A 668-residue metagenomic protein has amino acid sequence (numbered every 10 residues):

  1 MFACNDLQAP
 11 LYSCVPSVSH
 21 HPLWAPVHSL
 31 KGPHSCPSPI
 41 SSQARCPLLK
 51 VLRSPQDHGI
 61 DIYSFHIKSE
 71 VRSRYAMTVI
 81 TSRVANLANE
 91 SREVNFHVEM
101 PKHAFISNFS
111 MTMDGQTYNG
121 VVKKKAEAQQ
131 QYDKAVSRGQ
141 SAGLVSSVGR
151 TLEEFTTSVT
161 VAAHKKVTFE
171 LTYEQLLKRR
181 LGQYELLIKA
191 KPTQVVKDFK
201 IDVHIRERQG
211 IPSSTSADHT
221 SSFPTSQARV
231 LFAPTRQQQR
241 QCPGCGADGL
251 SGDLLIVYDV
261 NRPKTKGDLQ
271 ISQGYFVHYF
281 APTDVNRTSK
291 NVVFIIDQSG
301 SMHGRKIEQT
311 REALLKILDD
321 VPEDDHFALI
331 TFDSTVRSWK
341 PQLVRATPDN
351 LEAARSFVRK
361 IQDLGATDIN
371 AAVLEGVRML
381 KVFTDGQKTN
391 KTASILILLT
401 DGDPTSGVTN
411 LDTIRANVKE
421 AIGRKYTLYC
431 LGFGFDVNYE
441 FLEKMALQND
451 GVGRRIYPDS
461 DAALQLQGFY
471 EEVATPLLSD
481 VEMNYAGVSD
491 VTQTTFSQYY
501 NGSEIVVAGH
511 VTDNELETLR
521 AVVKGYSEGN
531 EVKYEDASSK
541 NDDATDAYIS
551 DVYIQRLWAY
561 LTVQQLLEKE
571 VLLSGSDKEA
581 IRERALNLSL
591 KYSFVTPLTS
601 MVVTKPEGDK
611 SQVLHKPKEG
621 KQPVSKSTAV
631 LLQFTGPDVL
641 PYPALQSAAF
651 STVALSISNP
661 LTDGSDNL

Functional and structural regions predicted by a protein language model:
M1-K68, R138, I395, T405 (+7 more regions): Pro/Ser/Thr/Gly-rich intrinsically disordered low-complexity regions
I67-M77, V84-N86, T160-K166, Q498-Y500: Short, solvent-exposed beta-strand/turn "edge" segments of beta-rich domains on protein surfaces
R74-T78, L87-V94, I106-N108: Exported/extracytosolic protein signature
R83-E90, V98-M100: Asparagine-centered strand-capping/turn motif at beta-strand->loop junctions
N108-L152, S158-A163, E170-I295, D459-S460 (+1 more regions): An acidic, Ser/Thr-enriched
D284-R345, N370-E375, K388-T400, P404 (+2 more regions): Von Willebrand factor
E323-F327, T367, K391-S394, I422-Y429 (+2 more regions): Loop/turn elements at helix/coil->beta-strand transitions in domains of secreted/extracellular proteins
G402-Q448, V452-I456, D461-Q467: VWA/integrin I-like adhesion module and closely mimicked acidic/polar interface patches used
